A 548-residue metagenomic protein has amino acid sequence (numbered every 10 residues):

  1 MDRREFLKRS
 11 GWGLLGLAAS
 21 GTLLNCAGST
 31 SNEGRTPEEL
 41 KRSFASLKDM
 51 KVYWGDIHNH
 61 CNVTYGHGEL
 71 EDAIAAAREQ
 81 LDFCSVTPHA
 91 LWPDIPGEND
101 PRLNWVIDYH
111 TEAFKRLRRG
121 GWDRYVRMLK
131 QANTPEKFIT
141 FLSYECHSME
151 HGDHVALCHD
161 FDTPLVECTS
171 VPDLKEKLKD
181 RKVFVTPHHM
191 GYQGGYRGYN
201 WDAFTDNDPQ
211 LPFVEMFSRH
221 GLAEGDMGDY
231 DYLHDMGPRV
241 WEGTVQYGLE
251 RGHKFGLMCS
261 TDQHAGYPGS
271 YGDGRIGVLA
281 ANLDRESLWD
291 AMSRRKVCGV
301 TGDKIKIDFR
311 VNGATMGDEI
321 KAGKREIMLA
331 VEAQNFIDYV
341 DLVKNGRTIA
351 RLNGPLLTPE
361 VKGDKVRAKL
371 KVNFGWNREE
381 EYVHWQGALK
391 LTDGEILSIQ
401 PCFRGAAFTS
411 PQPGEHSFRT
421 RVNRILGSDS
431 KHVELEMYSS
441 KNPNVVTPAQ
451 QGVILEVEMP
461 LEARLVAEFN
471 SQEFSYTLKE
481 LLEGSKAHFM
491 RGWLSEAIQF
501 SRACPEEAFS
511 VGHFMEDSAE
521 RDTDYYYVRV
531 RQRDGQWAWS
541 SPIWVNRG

Functional and structural regions predicted by a protein language model:
M1-L7: Twin-arginine (Tat) signal peptide motif
G11-L17, C26, T30-G548: Extended, charged catalytic domains and RNA/DNA-binding interfaces, predominantly in divalent-metal-using enzymes
